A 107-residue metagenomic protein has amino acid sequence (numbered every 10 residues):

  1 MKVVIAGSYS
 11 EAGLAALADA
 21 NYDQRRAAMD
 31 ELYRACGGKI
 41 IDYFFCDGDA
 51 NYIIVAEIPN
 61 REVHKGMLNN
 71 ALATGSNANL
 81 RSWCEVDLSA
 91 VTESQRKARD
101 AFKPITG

Functional and structural regions predicted by a protein language model:
M1-R34, K39-I41, C46-A50, E62-H64 (+1 more regions): Short S/T/G/P-rich N-terminal loop/turn motif that feeds into the first structured element of a domain
S8, V55-E57: Short hydrophobic/aromatic beta-strand micro-patches that form the beta-sheet surface supporting nucleotide- or nucleic
E57-S89: An amphipathic, aromatic/His-enriched active-site/gating alpha helix that lines ligand/cofactor pockets
